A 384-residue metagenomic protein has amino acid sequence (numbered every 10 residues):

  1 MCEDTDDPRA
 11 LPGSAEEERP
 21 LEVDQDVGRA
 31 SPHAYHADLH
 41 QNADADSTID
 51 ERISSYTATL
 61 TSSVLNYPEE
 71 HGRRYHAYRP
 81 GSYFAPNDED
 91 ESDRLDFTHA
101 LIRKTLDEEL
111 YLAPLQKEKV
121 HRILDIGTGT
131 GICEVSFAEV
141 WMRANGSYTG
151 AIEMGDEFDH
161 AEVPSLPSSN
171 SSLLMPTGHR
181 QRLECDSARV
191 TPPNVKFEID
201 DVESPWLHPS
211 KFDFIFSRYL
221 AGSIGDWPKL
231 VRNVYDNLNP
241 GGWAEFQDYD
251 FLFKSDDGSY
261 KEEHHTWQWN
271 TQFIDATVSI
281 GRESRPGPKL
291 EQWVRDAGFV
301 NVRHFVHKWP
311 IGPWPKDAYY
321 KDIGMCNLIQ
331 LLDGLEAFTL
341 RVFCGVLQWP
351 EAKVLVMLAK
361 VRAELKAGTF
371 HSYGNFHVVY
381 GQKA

Functional and structural regions predicted by a protein language model:
C2-N87, D93: N-terminal auxiliary segments of SAM/dcSAM-dependent transferases
G72, L95, I123-T128, C133-A138 (+12 more regions): Structural signal for hydrophobic/aromatic residues that build the beta-strand cores of folded beta-sheet domains
E89-R122, I132, S136: Conserved alpha-helix/loop element of class I SAM-dependent methyltransferases that forms part of the SAM/SAH-binding
V120-L207, K229: Class I SAM-dependent methyltransferase SAM/SAH-binding core
E203, K211-P228: A short SAM/SAH-binding and catalytic strip from SAM-dependent methyltransferases
G222, W243-A337: Conserved catalytic/acceptor-binding region of the Class I
P228-W243: A short glycine-rich, Lys/Arg-flanked "PGG" loop and its adjoining helix->strand segment in the class I
A297-A384: C-terminal lobe and adjacent flexible extensions of AdoMet/dcAdoMet transferase-like proteins
